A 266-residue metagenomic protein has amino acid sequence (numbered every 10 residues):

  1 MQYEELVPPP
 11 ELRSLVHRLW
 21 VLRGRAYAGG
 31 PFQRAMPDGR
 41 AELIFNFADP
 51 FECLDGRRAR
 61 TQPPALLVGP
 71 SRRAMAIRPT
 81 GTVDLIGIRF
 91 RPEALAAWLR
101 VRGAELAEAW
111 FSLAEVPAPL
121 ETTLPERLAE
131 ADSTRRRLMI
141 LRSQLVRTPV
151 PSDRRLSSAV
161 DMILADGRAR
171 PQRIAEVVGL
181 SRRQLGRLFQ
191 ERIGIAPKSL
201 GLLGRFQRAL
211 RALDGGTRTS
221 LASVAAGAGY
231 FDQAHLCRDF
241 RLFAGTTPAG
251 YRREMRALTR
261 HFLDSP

Functional and structural regions predicted by a protein language model:
M1-R182, R192-P197, R211-G216, S220-F231 (+1 more regions): Alpha-helical bundle regulatory/interaction domains
F189, G201, D239-R241, R252: DNA major-groove recognition helix of helix-turn-helix
